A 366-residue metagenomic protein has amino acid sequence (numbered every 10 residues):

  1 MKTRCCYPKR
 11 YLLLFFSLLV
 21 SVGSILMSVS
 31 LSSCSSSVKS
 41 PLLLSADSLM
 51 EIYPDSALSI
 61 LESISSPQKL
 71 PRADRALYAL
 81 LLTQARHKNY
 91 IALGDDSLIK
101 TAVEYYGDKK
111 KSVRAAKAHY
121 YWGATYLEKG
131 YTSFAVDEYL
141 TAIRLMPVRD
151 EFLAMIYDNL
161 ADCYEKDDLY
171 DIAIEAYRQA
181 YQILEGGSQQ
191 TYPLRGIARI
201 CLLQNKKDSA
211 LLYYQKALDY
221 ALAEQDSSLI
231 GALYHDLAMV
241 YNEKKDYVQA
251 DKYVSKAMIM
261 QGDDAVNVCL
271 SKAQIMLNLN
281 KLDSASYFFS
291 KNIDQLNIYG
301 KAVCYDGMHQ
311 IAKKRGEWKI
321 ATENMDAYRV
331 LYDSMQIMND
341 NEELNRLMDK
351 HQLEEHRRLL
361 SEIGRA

Functional and structural regions predicted by a protein language model:
L31-D96, K100, D108, V113-R114: N-terminal leader/linker segments that initiate helical-solenoid repeat arrays
S37, R72-D74, R114, F152 (+4 more regions): Structural signature of alpha-solenoid helical repeat junctions
V38-L58, L93-D96, D208, D283-S286 (+1 more regions): Hydrophobic positions within repeat-based interaction scaffolds
S40-P41, L77, K117, M155 (+5 more regions): Residue register of alpha-helical TPR repeats
L44, L81, R114, Y121 (+8 more regions): "A position-specific structural signal for the A-helix of alpha-solenoid helical repeats
E62-P67, K100-G107, L140-L145, R178-Q182 (+4 more regions): Amphipathic alpha-helical segments of tetratricopeptide repeats
